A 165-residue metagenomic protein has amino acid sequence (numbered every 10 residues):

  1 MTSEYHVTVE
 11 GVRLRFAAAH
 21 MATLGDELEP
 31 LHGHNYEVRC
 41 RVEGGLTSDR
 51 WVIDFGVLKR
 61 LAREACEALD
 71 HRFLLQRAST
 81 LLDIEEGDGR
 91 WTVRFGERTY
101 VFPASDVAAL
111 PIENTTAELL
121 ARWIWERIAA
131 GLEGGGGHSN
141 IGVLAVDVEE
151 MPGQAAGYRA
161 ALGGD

Functional and structural regions predicted by a protein language model:
M1-D165: Charge-rich, low-complexity N-terminal segments
